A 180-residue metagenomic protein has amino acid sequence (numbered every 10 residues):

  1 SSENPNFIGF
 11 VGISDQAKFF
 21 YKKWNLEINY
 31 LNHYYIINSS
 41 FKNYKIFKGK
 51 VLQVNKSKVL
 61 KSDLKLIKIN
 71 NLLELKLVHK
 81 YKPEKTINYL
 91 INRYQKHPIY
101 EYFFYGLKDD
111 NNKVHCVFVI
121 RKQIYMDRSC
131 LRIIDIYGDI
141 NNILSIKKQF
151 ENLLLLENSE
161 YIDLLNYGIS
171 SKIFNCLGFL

Functional and structural regions predicted by a protein language model:
S1-I36, Y125-L180: Acyl-donor binding region in acyl/amide transferases
K18, K22-I134: Amide-forming acyltransferase catalytic core, primarily the GNAT-like/NAT-type and related acyltransferase folds
